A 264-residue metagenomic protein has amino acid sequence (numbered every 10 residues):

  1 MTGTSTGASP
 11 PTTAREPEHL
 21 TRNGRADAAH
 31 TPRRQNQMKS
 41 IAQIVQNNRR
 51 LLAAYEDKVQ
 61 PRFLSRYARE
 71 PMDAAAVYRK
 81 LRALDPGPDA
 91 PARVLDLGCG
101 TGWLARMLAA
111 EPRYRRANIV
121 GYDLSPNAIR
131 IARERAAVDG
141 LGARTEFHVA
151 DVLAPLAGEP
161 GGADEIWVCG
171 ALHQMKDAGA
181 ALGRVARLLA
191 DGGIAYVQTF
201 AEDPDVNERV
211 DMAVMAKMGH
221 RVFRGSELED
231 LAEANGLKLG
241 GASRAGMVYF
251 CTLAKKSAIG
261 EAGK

Functional and structural regions predicted by a protein language model:
R34-G87: Conserved class I S-adenosyl-L-methionine
L95-A154: Class I SAM-dependent methyltransferase SAM/SAH-binding core
A154-P160: Short conserved loop adjoining the S-adenosyl-L-methionine
W167: A conserved beta-strand element that flanks and buttresses the S-adenosyl-L-methionine
G170-A171: Short catalytic micro-motifs in class I SAM-dependent methyltransferases
G179-D191: A short glycine-rich, Lys/Arg-flanked "PGG" loop and its adjoining helix->strand segment in the class I
Y196-M218: Conserved class I S-adenosyl-L-methionine
H220-N235: Short alpha-helix
